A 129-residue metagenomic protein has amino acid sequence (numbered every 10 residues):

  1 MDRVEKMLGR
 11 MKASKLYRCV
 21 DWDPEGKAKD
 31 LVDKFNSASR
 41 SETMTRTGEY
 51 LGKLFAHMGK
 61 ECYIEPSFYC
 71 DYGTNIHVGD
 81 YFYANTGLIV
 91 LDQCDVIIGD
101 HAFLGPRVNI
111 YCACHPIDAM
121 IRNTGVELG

Functional and structural regions predicted by a protein language model:
M1-E61: Terminal amphipathic alpha-helical/low-complexity segments used for targeting or macromolecular assembly
F68-V78, Y83-G129: Flexible, glycine/small-residue-enriched loop-and-beta-strand segment within the central core of proteins
